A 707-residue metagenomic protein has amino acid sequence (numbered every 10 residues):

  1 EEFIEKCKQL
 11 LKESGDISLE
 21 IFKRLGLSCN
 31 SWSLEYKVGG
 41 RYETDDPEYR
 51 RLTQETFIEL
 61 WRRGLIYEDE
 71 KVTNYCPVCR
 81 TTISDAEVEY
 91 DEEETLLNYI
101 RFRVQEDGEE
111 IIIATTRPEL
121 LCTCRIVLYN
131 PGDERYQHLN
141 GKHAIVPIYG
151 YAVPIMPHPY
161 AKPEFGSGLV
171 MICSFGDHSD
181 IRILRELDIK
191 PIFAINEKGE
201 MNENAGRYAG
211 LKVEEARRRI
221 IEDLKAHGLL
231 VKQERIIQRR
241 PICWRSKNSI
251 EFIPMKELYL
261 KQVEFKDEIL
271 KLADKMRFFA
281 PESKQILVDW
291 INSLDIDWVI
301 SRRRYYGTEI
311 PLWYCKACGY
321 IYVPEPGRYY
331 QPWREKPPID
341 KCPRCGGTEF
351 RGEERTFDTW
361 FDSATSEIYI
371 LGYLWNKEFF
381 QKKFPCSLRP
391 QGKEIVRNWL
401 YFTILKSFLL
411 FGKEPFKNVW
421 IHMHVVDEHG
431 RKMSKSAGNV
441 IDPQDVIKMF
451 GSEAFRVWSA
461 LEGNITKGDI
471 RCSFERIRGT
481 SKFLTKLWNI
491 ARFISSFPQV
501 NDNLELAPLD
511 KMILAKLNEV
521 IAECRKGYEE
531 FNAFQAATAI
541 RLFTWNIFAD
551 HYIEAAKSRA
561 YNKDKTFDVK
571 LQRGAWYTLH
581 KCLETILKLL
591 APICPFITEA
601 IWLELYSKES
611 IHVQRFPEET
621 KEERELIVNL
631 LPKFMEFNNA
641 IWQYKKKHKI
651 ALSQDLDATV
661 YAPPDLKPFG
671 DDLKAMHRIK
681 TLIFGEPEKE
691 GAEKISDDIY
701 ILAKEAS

Functional and structural regions predicted by a protein language model:
E1-E110, F165, L169-A317, G347 (+8 more regions): Residue patterns forming the tRNA-binding/recognition surfaces of aminoacyl-tRNA synthetases and related DALR
E13-R24, Y149, S363-Y373, A460 (+3 more regions): Glycine-rich, acidic and aromatic/proline-enriched surface loops and short helix-turn segments that act as binding
Y99, I286, S293-F361, T365 (+3 more regions): Feature 926 captures the class I aminoacyl-tRNA synthetase adenylation module centered on the KMSKS loop
G108-L169, H178-R182: Protease-associated
I111-Y129, C243-R245, I250-E251, R304-Y305 (+4 more regions): Conserved phosphate/anionic-ligand binding catalytic regions in large, soluble enzymes, centered on
Y151-M156, G352-S387, N546, D550-I553: Active-site-adjacent "gating/activation" loops or surface patches in catalytic cores
Q381-Q391, K570, G574, E622: Short, conserved non-catalytic motifs in the polymerase core
Y401-L409: Short Ser/Thr-interspersed hydrophobic loop/turn segments at strand-loop and sheet-helix junctions that line or gate
